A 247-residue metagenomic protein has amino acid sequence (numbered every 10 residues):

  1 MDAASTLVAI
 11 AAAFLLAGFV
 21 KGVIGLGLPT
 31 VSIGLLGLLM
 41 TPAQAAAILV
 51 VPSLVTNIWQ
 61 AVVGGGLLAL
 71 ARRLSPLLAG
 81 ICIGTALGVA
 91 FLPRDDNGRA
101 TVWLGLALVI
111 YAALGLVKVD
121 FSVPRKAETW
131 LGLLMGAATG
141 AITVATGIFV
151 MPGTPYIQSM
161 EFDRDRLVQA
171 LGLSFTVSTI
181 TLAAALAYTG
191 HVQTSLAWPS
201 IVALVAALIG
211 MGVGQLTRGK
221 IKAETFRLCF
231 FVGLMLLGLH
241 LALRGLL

Functional and structural regions predicted by a protein language model:
D2, T6-I10, R73, L77 (+3 more regions): Residue-level signature of transmembrane alpha-helical entry/exit and packing/kink sites in multi-pass membrane
D2-L39, F121-L171, S178: Selected transmembrane alpha-helices and immediately adjacent juxtamembrane segments of polytopic inner-membrane
T6-L7, L36-L54, G98-L108, A137-G147 (+1 more regions): Structural signature of hydrophobic alpha-helical transmembrane segments
A12, L16, V51-I58, S75 (+8 more regions): Hydrophobic residues within alpha-helical transmembrane segments of multi-pass solute transporters/permease subunits
Q44-V51, V102, Q169, L173 (+2 more regions): Signature of the 12-TM Major Facilitator Superfamily
A45, L87-L92, T101, A141-I148 (+2 more regions): Hydrophobic alpha-helical transmembrane segments in multi-pass integral membrane proteins
A47-N97, T179-E224: Selective hydrophobic functional segments
N57-L68, V89, R94, W103-E128 (+2 more regions): Transmembrane helix exit motif
